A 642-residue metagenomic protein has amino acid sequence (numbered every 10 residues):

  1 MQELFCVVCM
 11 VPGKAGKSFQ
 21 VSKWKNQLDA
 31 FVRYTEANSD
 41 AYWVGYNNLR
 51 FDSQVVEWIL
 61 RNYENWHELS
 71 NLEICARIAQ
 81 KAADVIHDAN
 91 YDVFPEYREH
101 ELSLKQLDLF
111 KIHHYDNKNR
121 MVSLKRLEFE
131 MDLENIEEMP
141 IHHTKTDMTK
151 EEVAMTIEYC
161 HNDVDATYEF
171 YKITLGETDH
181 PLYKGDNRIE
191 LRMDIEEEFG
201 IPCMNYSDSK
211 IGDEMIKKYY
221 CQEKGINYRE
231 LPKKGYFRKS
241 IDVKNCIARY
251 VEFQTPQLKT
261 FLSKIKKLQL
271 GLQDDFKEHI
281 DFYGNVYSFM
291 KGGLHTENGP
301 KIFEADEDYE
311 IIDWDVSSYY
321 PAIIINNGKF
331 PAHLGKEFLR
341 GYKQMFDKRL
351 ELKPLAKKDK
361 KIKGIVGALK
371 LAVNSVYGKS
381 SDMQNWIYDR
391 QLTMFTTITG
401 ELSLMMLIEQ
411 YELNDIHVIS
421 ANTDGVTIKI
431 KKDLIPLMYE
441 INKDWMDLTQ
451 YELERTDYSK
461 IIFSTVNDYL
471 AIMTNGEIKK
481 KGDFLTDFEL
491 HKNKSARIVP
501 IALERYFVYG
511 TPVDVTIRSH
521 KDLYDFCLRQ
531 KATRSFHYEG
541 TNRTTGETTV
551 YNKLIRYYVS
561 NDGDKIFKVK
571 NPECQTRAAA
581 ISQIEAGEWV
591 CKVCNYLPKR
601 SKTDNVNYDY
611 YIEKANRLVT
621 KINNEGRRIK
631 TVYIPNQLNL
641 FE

Functional and structural regions predicted by a protein language model:
M1, Q106-D108, I312-W314: Two-metal-ion RNase H-like nuclease active-site motif
M1-C6, Q344-I387: Active-site cores of enzymes that catalyze phosphoryl transfer or operate on phosphate-rich substrates
M1-V11, S318-I323: Gly/Thr-rich phosphate-binding beta-strand-loop-beta motif of the actin/hexokinase/Hsp70
K14-R126: Conserved DEDDh/DEDDy metal-dependent 3′-5′ exonuclease domain
K118-V122, L127-E138, T144-S317, A322 (+9 more regions): Conserved "right-hand" nucleotidyltransferase catalytic core of DNA-directed polymerases
N119, K370-Y377, Y388-I408: Conserved pre-motif C helix in the palm subdomain of viral-like polymerases
F237, F276, V366, E401 (+1 more regions): C-terminal, non-catalytic extensions of nucleic-acid polymerases
S317-R340: Extended active-site and interfacial segments that coordinate phosphate-rich ligands in large catalytic machineries
